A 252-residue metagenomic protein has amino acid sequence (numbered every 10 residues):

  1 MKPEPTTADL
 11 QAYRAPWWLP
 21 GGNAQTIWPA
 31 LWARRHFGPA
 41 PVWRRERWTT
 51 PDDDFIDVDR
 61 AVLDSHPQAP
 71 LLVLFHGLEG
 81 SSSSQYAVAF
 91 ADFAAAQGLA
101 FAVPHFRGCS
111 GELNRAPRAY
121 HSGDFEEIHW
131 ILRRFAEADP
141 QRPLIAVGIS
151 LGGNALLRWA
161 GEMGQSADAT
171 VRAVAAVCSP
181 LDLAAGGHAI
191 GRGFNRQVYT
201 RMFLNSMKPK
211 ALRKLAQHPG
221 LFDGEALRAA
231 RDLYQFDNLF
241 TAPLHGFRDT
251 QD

Functional and structural regions predicted by a protein language model:
P3-P5, E137, Q141-H245: Alpha/beta-hydrolase-fold enzymes
G22-D64: N-terminal cap/lid segment of alpha/beta-hydrolase-fold proteins
A69-G77: Short beta-strand element of the alpha/beta-hydrolase
L78-Q85, A95, S110-L113: Short substrate-entry loop that stabilizes the transition state in hydrolases
Y86-V103: Short amphipathic alpha-helix adjacent to the substrate-entry channel of hydrolases
F93, R107-I145: Catalytic nucleophile-loop/oxyanion-hole region of alpha/beta-hydrolase and closely related hydrolase-like folds
D252: C-terminal subdomain of alpha/beta-hydrolase-fold enzymes, centered on the catalytic histidine and its supporting
